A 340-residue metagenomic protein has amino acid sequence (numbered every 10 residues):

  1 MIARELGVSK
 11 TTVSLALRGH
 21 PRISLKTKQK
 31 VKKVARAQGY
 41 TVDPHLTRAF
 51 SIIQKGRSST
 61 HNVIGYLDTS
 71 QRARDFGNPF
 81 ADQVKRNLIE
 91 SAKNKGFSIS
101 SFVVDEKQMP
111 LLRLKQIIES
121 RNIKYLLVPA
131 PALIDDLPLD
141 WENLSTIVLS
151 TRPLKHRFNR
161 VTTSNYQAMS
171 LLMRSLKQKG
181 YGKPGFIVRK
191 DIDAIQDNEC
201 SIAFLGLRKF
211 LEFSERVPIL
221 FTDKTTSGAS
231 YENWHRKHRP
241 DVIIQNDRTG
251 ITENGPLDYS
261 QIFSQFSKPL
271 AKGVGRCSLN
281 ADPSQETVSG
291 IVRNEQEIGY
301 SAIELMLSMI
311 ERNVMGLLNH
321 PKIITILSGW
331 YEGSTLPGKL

Functional and structural regions predicted by a protein language model:
M1-I53: N-terminal helix-turn-helix DNA-binding module of bacterial transcription factors
R36-F76: N-terminal helix-turn-helix/winged-helix DNA-binding helices and compositionally similar short basic alpha-helical
F76-N94, L171, A194-V217, E253-I262 (+1 more regions): Short, solvent-exposed amphipathic alpha-helices that sit in or adjacent to ligand/effector-binding or catalytic
A92-V104, G185-F186, N198-G228, V242 (+2 more regions): Short beta-strand elements in bilobed, periplasmic/extracellular small-molecule ligand-binding domains
P129-A168, R276-S289: Flexible loop/hinge segments that line or gate small-molecule binding clefts
N159-F186, T226-H235, V292-V314: Hydrophobic alpha-helical segments within soluble ligand-binding/sensing domains
L172-L211, G316-P337: An alpha-beta-alpha
R236-L340: Flexible loop/turn connectors
